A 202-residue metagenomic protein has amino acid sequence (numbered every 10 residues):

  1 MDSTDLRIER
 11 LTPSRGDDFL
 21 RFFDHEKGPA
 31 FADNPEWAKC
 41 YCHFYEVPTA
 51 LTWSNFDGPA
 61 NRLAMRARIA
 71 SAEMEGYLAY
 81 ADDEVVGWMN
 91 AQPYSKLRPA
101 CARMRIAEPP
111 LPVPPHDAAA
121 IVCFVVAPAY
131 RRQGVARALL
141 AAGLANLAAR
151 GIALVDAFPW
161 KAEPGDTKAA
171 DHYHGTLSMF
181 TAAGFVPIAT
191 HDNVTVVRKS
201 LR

Functional and structural regions predicted by a protein language model:
M1-V47: Conserved N-terminal entry element of GNAT/NAT acetyltransferase domains
H25-W37, M89-A100, A145-R150, L154: Short, solvent-exposed beta-strand-terminating loops
D33, A67-S71, Y80, E84-F124 (+2 more regions): Conserved acyl-donor/pantetheine-binding loop and adjacent beta-alpha core of acyl/acetyltransferases and related
E36-M74: Active-site rim helix/loop that mediates acceptor-substrate recognition in acyltransferases
M74, D192-V196: Short hydrophobic/aromatic beta-strand or adjacent loop that forms the aromatic wall/cage of a ligand/substrate-binding
I121, V155-A157: Conserved hydrophobic beta-strand within the GNAT/NAT acetyltransferase core sheet that lines the active-site cleft
I121-V126, R132-A149: Conserved acetyl-CoA-binding loop-helix of GNAT-fold acetyltransferases
A148-A153, K161-T190: Conserved active-site alpha-helix within GNAT-family acetyltransferase domains
